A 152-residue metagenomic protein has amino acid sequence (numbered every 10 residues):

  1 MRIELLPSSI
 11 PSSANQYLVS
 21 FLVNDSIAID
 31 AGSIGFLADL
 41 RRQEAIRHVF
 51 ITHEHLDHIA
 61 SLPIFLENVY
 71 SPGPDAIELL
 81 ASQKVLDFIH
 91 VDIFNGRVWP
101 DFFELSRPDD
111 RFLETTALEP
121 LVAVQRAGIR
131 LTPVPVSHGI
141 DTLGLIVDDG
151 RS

Functional and structural regions predicted by a protein language model:
M1-S152: Binuclear metal-dependent hydrolase catalytic cores
